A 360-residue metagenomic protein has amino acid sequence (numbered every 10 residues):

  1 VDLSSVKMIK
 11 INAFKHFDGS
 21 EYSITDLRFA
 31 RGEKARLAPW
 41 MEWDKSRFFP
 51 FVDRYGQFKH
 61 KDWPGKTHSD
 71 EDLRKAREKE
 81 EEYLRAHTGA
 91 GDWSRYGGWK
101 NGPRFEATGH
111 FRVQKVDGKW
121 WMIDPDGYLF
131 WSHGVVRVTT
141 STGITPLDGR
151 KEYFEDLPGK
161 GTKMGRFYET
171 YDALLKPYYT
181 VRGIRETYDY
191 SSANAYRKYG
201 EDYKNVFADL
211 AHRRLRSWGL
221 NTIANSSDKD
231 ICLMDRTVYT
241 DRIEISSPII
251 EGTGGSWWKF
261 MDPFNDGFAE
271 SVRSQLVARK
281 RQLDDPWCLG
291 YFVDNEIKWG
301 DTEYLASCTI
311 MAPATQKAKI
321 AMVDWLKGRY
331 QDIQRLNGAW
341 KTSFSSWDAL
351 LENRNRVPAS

Functional and structural regions predicted by a protein language model:
V1-F29: Extracellular beta-strand ligand-recognition surfaces/modules
F17-S20, L37, W131, I231-D235 (+2 more regions): Short catalytic/ligand-binding loop motif for oxyanion handling, primarily in non-cytosolic enzymes, centered on
P50-G102: Short, compositionally biased leader-like segments
G97-P125, Q316-D324: Short acidic, Pro/Gly- and aromatic-enriched capping/linker segments at domain boundaries
G97-W99, Y190-D209, R214-N221, E251-S274 (+1 more regions): The substrate-binding groove and active-site-proximal loops of carbohydrate-active enzymes, especially glycoside
P125, V135-V136, G143-T145, G149-E201 (+1 more regions): Polysaccharide-binding and catalytic clefts of secreted carbohydrate-active enzymes
V138, Y178-A193, D228-W258: Aromatic-lined carbohydrate-binding/catalytic grooves of carbohydrate-active enzymes
L210-S227, I231, M261-E296, A318-F344: An active-site-proximal structural segment forming one wall of the substrate-binding cleft that immediately precedes
